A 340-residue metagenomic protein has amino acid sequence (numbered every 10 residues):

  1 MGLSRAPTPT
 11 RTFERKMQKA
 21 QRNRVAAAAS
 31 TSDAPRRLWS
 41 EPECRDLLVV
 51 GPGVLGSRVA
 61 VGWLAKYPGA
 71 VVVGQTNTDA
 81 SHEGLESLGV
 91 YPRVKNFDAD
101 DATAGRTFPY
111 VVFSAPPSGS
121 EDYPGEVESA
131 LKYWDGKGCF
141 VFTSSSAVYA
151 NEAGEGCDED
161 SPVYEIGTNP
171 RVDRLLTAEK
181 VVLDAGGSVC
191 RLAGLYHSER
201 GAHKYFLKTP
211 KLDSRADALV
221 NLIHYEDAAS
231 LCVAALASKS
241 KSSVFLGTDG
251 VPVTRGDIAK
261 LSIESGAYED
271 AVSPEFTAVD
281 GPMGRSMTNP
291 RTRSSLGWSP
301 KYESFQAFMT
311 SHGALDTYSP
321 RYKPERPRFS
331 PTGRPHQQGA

Functional and structural regions predicted by a protein language model:
R37, A229-M283, Y322-A340: Mid/C-terminal beta-alpha module of Rossmann-like enzyme folds, strongest in SDR-family dehydrogenases/epimerases
D46-G51: Conserved N-terminal Rossmann-fold NAD(P)-binding element of oxidoreductases
G56-S57: N-terminal Rossmann-fold NAD(P) dinucleotide-binding loop
R106-F142, T177: NAD(P)-cofactor binding segment of oxidoreductase domains
E128-P170: Conserved Rossmann-fold NAD(P)-dependent oxidoreductase catalytic core, especially the SDR/UDP-sugar
E179-E199: Conserved beta-loop-beta element that borders a ligand/cofactor-binding pocket
K204-L212, A218-F245: Alpha-helical substrate-binding/gating segment
D280-A340: C-terminal amphipathic/interface module of NAD(P)-dependent oxidoreductases and related NAD-binding regulators
